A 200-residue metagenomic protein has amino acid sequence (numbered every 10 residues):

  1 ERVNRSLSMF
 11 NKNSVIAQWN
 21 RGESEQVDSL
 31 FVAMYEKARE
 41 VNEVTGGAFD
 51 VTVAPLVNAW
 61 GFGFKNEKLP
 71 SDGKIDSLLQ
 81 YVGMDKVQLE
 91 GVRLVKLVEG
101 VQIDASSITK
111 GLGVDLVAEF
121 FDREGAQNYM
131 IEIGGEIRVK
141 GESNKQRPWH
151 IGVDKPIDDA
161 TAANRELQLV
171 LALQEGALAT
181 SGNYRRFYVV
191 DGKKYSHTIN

Functional and structural regions predicted by a protein language model:
E1-N200: Mature catalytic core of soluble alpha/beta enzymes
